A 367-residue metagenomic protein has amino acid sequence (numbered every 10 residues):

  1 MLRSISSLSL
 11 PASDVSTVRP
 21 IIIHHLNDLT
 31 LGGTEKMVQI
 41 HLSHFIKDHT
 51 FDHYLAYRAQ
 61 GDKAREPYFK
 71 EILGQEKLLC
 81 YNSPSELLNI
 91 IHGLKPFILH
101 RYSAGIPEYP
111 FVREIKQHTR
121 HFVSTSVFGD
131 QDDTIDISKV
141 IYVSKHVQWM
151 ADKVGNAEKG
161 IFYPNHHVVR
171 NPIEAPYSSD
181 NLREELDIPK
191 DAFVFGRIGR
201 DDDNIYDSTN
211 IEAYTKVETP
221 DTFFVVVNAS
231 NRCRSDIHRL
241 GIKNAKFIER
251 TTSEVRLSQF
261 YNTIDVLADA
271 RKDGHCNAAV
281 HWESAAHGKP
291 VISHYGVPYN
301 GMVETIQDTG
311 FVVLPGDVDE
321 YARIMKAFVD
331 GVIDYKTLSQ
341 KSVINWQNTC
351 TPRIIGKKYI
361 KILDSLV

Functional and structural regions predicted by a protein language model:
I5-L10, A175-I188: A short helix/loop element that forms part of the nucleotide-sugar donor recognition site in Leloir-type
I23-H25, Y177-D180, I188-I205, I211 (+1 more regions): Conserved donor-binding/catalytic core segment of Leloir-type glycosyltransferases
H25-G32, K36-E86, A229-C233: N-terminal strand-loop element at the rim of the active site of nucleotide-sugar-dependent glycosyltransferases
G33, I333-D364: A charged, aromatic-enriched C-terminal amphipathic alpha-helix characteristic of glycosyltransferases across folds
I72-K77, R234-T252: Nucleotide-activated donor-binding/catalytic signature segment of Leloir-type glycosyltransferases, i.e., the conserved
L94-I98, Q259-C276, K289: Acidic donor-binding loop of glycosyltransferase active sites
P290-Y295: Short hydrophobic beta-strand element within catalytic cores of glycosyltransferases and related nucleotide-activated
Q307-V318, A327-I333: Conserved acidic donor-binding segment of nucleotide-sugar-dependent glycosyltransferases
